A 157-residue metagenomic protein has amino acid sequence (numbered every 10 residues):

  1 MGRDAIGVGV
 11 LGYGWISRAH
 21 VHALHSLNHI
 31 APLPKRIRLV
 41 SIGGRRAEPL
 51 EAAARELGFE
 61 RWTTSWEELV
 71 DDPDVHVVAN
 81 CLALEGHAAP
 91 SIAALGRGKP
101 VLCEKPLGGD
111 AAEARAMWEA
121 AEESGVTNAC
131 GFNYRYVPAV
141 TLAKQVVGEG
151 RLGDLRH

Functional and structural regions predicted by a protein language model:
M1-L57: N-terminal Rossmann-like dinucleotide-binding module
D4-I6, V126, L155-R156: Nucleotide donor/acceptor-binding cores
V8-V10, N80, C103: Hydrophobic Val/Ile/Leu positions in short beta-strands of Rossmann-like dinucleotide-binding domains
I16, Y134-H157: Predominantly a Rossmann-like dinucleotide-binding segment in NAD(P)-dependent oxidoreductases
V40, E60, D74-H76, R156: Conserved acidic residues
E60-W66: Conserved SAM-binding strand-loop segment of SAM-dependent methyltransferases
V77, L84, A88-R135, G150: Beta-strand-loop-alpha-helix segment that lines the small-molecule cofactor/substrate pocket of alpha/beta enzymes
